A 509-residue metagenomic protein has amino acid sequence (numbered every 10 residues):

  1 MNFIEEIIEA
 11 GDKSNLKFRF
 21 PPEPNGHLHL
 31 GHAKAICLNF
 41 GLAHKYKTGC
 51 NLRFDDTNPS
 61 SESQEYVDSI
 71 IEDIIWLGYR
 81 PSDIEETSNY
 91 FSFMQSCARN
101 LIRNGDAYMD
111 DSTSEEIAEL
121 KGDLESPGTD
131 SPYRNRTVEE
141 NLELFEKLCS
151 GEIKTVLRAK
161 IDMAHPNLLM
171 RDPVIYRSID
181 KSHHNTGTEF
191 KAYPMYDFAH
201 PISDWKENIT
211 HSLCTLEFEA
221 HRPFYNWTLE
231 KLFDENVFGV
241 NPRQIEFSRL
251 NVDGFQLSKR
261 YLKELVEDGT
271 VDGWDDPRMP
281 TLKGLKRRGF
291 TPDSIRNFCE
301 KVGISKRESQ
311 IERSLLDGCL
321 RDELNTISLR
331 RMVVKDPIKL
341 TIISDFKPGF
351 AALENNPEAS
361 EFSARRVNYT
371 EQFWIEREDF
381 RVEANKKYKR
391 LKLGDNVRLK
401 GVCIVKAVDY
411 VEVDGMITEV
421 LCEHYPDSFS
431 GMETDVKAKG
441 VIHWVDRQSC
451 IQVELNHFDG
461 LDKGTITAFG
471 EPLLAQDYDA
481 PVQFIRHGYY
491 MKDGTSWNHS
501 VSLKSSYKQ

Functional and structural regions predicted by a protein language model:
M1-E23, H27, G49-D55, S60-S69 (+7 more regions): Basic, alpha-helical terminal appendages of large translation-related enzymes
D12-I71, H184-T215: N-terminal catalytic cores of NTP/NDP-binding nucleotidyl/phosphoryl-transfer enzymes
G31, E62, E86-F93, Y133-T137 (+6 more regions): Catalytic cores of large soluble enzymes that bind and process phosphate-bearing ligands
C37-F40, R222, N226, R296: Predominant activation on well-ordered alpha-helical scaffold segments within soluble catalytic domains
D68, E72, P223-W227, D293: Residues on a specific face of well-ordered alpha-helices
E86, R103-L262, T270, L320 (+3 more regions): Active-site cores that bind ATP or allylic diphosphates and position pyrophosphate for catalysis
G239-C319: Long, charged, mostly alpha-helical binding arms that flank functional sites
